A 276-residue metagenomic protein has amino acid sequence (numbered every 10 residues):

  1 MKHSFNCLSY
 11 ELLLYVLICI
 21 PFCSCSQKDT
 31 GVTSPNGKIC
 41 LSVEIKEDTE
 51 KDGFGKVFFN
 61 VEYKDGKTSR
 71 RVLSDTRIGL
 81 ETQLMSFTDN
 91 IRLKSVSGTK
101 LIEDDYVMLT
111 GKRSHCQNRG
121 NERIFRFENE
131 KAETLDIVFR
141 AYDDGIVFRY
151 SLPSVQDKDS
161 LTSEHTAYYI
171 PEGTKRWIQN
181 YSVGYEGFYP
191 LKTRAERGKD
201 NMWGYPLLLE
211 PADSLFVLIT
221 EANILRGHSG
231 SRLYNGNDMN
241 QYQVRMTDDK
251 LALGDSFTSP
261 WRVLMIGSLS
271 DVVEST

Functional and structural regions predicted by a protein language model:
K2-L13: Bacterial N-terminal signal peptides that target proteins for export
E11-P21: Bacterial N-terminal signal peptides
I20-G31: Bacterial Sec-dependent signal peptides at the C-terminal "C-region" and cleavage site
D29-T276: N-terminal accessory beta-strand-rich subdomains and adjacent acidic, glycine-rich linkers that precede catalytic cores
